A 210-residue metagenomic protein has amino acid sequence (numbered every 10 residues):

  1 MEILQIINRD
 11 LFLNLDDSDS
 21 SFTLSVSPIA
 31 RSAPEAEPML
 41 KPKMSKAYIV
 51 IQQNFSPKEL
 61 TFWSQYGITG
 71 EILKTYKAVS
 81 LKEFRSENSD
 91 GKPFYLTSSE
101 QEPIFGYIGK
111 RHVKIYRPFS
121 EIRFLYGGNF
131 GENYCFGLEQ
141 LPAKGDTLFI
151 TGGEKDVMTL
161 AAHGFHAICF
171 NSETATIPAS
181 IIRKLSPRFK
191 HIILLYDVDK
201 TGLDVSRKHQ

Functional and structural regions predicted by a protein language model:
M1-I6, A179-Q210: Modules that initiate DNA replication and primer synthesis
E2-P103, I108-G109, E132, E139-G145: TOPRIM metal-binding catalytic domain and adjacent DNA-binding surface shared by DnaG-type primases
D10-F12, E59, T69, T151-K155 (+2 more regions): Functionally constrained cores in energy, signaling, and assembly domains
Q52, F149-I150, G202: Charged, low-complexity surface patches
E83-K190, S206: Phosphate-handling DNA/RNA-contact segment within nucleic-acid enzymes
